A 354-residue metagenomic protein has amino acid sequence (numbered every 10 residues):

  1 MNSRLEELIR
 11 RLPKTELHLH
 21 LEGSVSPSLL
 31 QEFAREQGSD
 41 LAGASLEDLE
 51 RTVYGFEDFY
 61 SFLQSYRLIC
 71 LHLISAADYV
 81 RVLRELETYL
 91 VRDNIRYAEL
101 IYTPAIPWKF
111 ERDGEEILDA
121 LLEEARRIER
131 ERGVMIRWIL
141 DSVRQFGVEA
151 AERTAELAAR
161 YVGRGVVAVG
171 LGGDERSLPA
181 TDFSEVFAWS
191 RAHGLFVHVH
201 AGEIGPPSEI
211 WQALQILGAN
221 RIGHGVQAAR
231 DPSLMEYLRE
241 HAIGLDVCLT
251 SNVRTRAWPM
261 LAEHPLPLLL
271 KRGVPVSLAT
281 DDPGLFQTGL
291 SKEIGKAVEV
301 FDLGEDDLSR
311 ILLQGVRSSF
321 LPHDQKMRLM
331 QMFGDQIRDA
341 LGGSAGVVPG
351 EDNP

Functional and structural regions predicted by a protein language model:
M1-L195, I204-E209, I216-R221, Q227-G244 (+1 more regions): Metal-cofactor-binding active-site regions of metalloenzymes
